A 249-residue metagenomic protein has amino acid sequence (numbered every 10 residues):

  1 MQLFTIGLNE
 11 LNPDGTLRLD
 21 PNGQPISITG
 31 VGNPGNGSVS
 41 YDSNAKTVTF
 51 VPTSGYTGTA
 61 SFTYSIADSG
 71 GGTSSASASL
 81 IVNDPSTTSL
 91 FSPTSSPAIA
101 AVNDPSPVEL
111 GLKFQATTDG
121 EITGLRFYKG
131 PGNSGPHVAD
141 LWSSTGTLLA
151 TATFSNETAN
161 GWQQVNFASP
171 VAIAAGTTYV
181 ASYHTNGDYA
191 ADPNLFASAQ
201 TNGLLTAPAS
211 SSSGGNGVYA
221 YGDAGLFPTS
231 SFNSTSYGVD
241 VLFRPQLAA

Functional and structural regions predicted by a protein language model:
M1-V51: Surface-exposed or secretory-pathway low-complexity segments enriched in glycine-proline and Ser/Thr/acidic residues
Q2-F4, T57-T63, V108: Short, solvent-exposed loop/turn segments enriched in Ser/Thr/Gly
L11, V31-N36, S69, W142-L148: Change "in extracellular beta-sheet-rich domains … of secreted and cell-surface proteins" to "in beta-sheet-rich domains
V31-N83: Acidic, turn/loop-rich segments in luminal/extracellular domains of secretory-pathway and cell-surface proteins
K46-V48, L112, G161-V165: Short strand-edge motifs at loop-to-beta-strand transitions and within beta-strands of extracellular beta-rich domains
G55-G58, V171-A175: Surface-exposed, short loops/turns at beta-strand junctions within beta-sandwich domains
P85-E157, S169-I173, N186-A248: Beta-sheet-rich sandwich/jelly-roll-like modules and their strand-loop junctions
Y179-Y183: Cysteine-clustered segments with highest specificity for TGF-beta superfamily mature ligands
